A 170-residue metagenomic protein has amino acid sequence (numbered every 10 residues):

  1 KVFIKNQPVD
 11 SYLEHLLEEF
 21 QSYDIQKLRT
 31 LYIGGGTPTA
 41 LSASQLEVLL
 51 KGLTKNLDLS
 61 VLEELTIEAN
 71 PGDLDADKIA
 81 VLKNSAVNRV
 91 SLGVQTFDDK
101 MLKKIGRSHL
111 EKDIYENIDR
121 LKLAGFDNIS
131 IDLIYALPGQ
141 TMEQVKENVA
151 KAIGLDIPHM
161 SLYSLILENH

Functional and structural regions predicted by a protein language model:
V2-H170: Conserved non-cysteine loop/helix-boundary elements of the Radical SAM core domain that shape
